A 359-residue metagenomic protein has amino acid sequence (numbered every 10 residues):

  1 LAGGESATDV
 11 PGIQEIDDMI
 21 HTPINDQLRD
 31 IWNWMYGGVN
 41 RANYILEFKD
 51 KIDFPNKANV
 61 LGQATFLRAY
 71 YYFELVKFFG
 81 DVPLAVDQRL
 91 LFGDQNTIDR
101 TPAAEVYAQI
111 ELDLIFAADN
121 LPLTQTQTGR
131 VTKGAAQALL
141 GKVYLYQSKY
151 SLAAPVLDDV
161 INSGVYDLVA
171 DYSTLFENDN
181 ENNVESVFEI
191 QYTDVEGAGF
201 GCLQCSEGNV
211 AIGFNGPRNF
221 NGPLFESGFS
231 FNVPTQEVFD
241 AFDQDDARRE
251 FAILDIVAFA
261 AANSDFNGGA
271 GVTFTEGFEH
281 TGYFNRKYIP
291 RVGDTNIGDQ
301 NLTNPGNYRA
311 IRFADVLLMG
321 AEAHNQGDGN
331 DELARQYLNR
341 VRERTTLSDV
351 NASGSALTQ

Functional and structural regions predicted by a protein language model:
L1-D9, A85-D87, D94, P122-L139 (+2 more regions): Short, surface-exposed recognition loops and adjoining beta-strand edges that mediate ligand/DNA contacts, enriched
S6-F79, Q95, T101-E105, L114-T128 (+3 more regions): Conserved, well-structured interaction surfaces
V10-W34, Y166-M319, Q326: Elongated scaffold/linker segments in the mid-to-C-terminal portions of large proteins
L75, Q147, G327-D328: Structural motif corresponding to the intra-repeat A-B loop/turn of tetratricopeptide repeats
Y107, Y150, N330-D331: TPR-repeat structural position
A314-G320, N330-S348: Active/binding-pocket-proximal capping segment
